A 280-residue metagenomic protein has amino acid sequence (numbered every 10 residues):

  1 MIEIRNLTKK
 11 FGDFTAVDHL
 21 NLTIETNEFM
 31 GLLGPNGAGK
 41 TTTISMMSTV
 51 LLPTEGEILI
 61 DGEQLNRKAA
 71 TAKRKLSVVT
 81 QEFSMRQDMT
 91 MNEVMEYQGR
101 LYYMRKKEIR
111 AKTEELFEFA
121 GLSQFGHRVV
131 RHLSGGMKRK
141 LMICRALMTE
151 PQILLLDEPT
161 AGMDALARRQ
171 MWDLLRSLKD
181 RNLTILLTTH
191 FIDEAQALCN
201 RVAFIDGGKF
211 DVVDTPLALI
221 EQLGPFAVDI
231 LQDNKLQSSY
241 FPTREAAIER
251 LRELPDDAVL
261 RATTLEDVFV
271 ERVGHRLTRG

Functional and structural regions predicted by a protein language model:
G56-R67, T71-A72: Conserved ABC transporter NBD signature motif
E96, R100, K107-F125: Conserved ABC ATPase "signature" region
V129-L133: Conserved ABC ATPase signature
I143: Hydrophobic anchor residue at the start of the ABC signature
E150: Conserved catalytic motifs of ABC-family nucleotide-binding domains
L154-D157: Catalytic Walker B motif of ABC-type/P-loop ATPase nucleotide-binding domains
Q170-A247: ABC transporter nucleotide-binding domain
